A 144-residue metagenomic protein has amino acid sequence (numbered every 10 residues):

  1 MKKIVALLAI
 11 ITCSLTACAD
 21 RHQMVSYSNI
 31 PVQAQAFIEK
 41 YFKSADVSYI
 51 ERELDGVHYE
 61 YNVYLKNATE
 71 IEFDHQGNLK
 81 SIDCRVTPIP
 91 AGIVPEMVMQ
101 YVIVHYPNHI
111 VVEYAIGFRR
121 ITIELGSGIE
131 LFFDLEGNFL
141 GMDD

Functional and structural regions predicted by a protein language model:
M1-V25, I38: Bacterial Sec-dependent N-terminal signal peptides
D20-D144: Interaction-mediating elements
